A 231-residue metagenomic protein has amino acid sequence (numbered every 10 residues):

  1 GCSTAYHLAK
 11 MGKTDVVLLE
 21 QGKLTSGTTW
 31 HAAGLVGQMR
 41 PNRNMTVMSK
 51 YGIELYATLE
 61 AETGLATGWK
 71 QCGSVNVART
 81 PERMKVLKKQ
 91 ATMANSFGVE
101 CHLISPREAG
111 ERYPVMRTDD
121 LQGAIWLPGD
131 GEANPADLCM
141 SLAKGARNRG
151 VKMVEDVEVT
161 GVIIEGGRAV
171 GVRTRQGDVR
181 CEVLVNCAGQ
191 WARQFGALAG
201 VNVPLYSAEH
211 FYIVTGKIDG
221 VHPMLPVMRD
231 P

Functional and structural regions predicted by a protein language model:
S3, V162-P231: Flavin-dependent oxidoreductases
A5, A9-K10, G145: Gly/Ala-rich phosphate-binding loop of Rossmann-like dinucleotide-binding domains, activating on the conserved
A9-W30: Glycine-rich FAD pyrophosphate-binding loop
D15-V16, C101, L184: Hydrophobic anchor at the start of a short beta-strand that flanks the dinucleotide cofactor-binding loop
E20, S105, E155-V157, S207: Short loop/edge segments at beta-strand edges and connector loops that shape dinucleotide/nucleotide cofactor-binding
G34-R112, P231: Dinucleotide-binding Rossmann-like beta1-alpha1 core, especially the glycine-rich loop that anchors the ADP
E82, Y113-L121, I163-V170: A short, glycine/Asx- and small/polar-enriched loop/turn that sits immediately N-terminal to a beta-strand
I125-V183, C187, W191: Helical element adjacent to the flavin cofactor pocket in flavoenzyme catalytic cores
